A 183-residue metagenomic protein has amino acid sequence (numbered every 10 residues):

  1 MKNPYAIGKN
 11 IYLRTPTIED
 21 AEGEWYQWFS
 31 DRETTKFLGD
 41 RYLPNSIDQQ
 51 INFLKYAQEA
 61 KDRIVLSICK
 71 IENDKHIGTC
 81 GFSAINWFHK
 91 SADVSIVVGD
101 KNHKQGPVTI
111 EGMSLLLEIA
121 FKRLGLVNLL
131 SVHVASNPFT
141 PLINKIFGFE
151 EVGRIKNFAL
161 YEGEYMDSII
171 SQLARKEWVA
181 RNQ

Functional and structural regions predicted by a protein language model:
M1-A21, D31, V65, C69-Q183: Acyl-donor (CoA/ACP) binding surface of acyl/acetyltransferases
I18-Y26, I47, I51, K55: An amphipathic alpha-helix signature
F29-E33, K61: Short amphipathic alpha-helical segments enriched in hydrophobics
E33-F53: Conserved GNAT-fold acetyl-CoA-binding loop/helix
L43-I47, Y56-E59, V98-G99: Juxtamembrane/interface motifs at transmembrane-helix termini
K55-S67: A short helix-loop-beta-strand connector motif used in the catalytic cores of GNAT acetyltransferases and, in some
